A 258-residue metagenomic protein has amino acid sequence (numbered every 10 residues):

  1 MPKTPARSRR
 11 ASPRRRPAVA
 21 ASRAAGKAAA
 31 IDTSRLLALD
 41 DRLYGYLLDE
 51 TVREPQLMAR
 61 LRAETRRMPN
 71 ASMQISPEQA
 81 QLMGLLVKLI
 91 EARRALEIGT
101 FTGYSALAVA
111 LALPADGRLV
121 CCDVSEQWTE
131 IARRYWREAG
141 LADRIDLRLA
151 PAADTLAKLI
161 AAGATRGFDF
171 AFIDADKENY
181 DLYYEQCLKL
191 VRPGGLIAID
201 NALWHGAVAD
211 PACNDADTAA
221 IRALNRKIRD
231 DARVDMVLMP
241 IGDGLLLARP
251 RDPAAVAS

Functional and structural regions predicted by a protein language model:
M1-F172, K177-A198, A202-S258: A short alpha-helical cap/connector motif
